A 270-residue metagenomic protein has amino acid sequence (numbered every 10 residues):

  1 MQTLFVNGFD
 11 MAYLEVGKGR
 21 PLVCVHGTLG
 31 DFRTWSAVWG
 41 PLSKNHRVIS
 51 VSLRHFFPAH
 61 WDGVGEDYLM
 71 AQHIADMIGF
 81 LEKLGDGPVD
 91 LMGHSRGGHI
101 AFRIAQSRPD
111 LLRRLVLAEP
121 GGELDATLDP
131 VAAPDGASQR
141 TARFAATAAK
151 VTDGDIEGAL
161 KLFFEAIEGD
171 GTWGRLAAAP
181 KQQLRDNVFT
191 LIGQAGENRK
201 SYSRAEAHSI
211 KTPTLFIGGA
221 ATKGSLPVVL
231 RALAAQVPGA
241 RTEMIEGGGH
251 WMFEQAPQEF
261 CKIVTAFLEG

Functional and structural regions predicted by a protein language model:
F5-E66, F80: Conserved HGGG/HGGXW glycine-rich cap/lid loop of the alpha/beta-hydrolase fold
A71-V89: Conserved acidic catalytic loop of the alpha/beta-hydrolase fold
L91-G93, A118: Short beta-strand immediately N-terminal to the catalytic nucleophile in serine-hydrolase-like folds
G93, G97, A101: Gly/Ala-rich beta-loop-alpha elbow adjacent to hydrolase catalytic centers
Q106, L112-K150: Flexible "cap/lid" loop of the alpha/beta hydrolase fold
V151-I192: Conserved alpha/beta-hydrolase catalytic His-Asp/Glu region
R204-G248: Conserved loop-alpha-helix segment in the C-terminal half of the alpha/beta-hydrolase fold that carries the catalytic
G248-C261: Catalytic histidine-centered segment of alpha/beta-hydrolase-like enzymes
